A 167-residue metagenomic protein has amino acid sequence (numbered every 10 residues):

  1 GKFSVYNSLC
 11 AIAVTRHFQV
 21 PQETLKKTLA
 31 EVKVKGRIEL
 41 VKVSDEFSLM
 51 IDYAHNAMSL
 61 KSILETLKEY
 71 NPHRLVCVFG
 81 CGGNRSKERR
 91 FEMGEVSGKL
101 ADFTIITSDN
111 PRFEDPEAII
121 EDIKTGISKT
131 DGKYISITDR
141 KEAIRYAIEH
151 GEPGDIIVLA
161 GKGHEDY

Functional and structural regions predicted by a protein language model:
G1-F103, T125: Nucleotide phosphate-binding/pyrophosphate-handling subdomain across enzymes that bind or process nucleotide phosphates
K33-G36, I106, K162-E165: Residue-level signal for pocket-adjacent positions within structured domains
K42, F79, R140, G161-G163: A general secondary-structure junction signal
M50, V78, T107, I137 (+1 more regions): Generic enzyme active-site microenvironment
H55-N56, C81-N84, N110-P111, K162-Y167: Short glycine-rich anion-binding loops that position phosphate/pyrophosphate groups of nucleotides and phosphorylated
G94-H150: C-terminal helical cap/extension that packs against the catalytic core of soluble nucleotide-cofactor enzymes
